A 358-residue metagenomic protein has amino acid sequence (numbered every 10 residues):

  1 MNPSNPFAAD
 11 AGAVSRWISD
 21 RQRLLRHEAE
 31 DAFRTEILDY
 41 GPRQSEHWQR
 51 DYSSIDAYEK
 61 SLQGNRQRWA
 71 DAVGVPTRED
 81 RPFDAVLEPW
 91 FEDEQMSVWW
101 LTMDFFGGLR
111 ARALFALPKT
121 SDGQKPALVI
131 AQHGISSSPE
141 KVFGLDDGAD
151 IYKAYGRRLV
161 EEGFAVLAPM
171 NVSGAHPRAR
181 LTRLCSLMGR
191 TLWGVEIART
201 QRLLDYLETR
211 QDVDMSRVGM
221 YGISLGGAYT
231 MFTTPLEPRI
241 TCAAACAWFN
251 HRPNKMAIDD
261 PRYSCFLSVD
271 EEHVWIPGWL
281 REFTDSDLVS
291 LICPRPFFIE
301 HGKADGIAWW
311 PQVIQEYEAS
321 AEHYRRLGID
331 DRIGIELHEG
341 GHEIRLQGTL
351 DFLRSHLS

Functional and structural regions predicted by a protein language model:
M1-R68: N-terminal pre-domain segments of enzymes
P3, E318-S358: C-terminal catalytic histidine-bearing segment of alpha/beta-hydrolase fold enzymes
D71-P126: N-terminal cap/lid segment of alpha/beta-hydrolase-fold proteins
F106-G107, H133-S138, S224: Active-site glycine-rich loops that stabilize anionic/oxyanionic intermediates across multiple enzyme folds
D122-R210, M256-D259: Cap/lid segment of the alpha/beta-hydrolase catalytic domain
V195, C242-V289, P294, G306-Y317 (+1 more regions): Mobile cap/lid helix-loop segments that gate and shape the active-site cleft of serine hydrolases
R202-E272, I276: Primarily recognizes the serine-hydrolase "nucleophile elbow" in alpha/beta-hydrolase and SGNH/GDSL folds
I292, I299-H301: Short beta-strand/loop motif that positions the catalytic acidic residue of the alpha/beta-hydrolase fold
